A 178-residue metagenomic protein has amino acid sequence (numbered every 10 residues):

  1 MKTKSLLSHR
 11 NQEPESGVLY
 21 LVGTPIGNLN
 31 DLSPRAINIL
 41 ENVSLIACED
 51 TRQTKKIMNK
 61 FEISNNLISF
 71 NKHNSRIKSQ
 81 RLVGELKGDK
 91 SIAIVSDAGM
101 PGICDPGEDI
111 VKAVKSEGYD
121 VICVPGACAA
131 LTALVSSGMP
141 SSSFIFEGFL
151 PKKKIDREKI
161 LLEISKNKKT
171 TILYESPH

Functional and structural regions predicted by a protein language model:
K2-H9, S16-G17, C128-H178: Beta-strand/loop-alpha-helix module characteristic of Rossmann-like adenine-cofactor folds
K2-K72: Glycine-rich, flexible N-terminal cofactor/catalytic loop recognition
G17-L19, G88-A93, T170: Loop/turn-to-beta-strand initiation segments
I26-L29, D97-P101, P177-H178: Short glycine-rich anion-binding loops that position phosphate/pyrophosphate groups of nucleotides and phosphorylated
L40-I46, Y119-V121, T170-T171: Short active-site oxyanion
S69-R76, F149-K154: Conserved helicase motor
K87-E147: Short glycine-cluster motifs
